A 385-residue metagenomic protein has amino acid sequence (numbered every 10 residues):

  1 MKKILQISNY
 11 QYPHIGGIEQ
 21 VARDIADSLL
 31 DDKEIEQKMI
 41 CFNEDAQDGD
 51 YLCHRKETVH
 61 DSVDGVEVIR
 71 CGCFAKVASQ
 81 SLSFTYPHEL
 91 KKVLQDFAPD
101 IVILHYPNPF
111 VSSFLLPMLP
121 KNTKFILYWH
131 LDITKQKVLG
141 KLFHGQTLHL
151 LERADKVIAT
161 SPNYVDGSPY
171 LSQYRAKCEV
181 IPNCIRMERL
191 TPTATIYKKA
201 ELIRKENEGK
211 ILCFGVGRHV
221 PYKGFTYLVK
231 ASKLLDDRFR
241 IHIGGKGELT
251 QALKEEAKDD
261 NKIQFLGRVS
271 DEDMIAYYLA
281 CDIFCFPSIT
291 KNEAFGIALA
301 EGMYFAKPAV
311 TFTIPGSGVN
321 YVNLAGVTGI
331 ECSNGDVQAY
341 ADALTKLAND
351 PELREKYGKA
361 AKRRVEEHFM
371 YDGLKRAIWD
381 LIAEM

Functional and structural regions predicted by a protein language model:
M1-R55, H60, D64, E152: N-terminal subdomain of nucleotide-sugar transferases
L5, L202-K223, V229-K233, H242: Conserved donor-binding/catalytic core segment of Leloir-type glycosyltransferases
L151, R268-V269, A276-C281, M303: Short alpha-helical donor nucleotide-sugar binding micro-motif in glycosyltransferases
E152-P192: A short, active-site helix/loop in glycosyltransferases that binds the activated sugar's phosphate group
Q251-E272: Nucleotide-activated donor-binding/catalytic signature segment of Leloir-type glycosyltransferases, i.e., the conserved
L279-A294, K307: Acidic donor-binding loop of glycosyltransferase active sites
F305-T313: Short hydrophobic beta-strand element within catalytic cores of glycosyltransferases and related nucleotide-activated
I314, V319-K346, E352-L353: Change "using UDP/GDP/dTDP sugars" to "using nucleotide sugars
